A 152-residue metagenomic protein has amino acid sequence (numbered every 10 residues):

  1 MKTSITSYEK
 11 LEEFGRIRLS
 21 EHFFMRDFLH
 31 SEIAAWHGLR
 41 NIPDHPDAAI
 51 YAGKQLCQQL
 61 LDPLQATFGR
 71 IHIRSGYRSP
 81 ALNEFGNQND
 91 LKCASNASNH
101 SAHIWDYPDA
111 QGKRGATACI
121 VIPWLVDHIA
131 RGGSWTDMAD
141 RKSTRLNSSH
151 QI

Functional and structural regions predicted by a protein language model:
M1-L60, D140: Extracytoplasmic cell-surface/polysaccharide-interacting catalytic and binding patches
Q59-F68, R141, R145: Generic non-transmembrane alpha-helical segments
R70-G76, C119-V121, S148: A structural signal for short, well-ordered beta-strand segments and their strand-loop junctions that often border
H72-N89: Acidic helix-start/capping segments at beta-turn-to-alpha-helix junctions
R78-L82, L125, Q151: Short, solvent-exposed loop/turn segments at secondary-structure junctions
D90-G132: Acidic, His- and aromatic-enriched active-site or binding-groove loops in soluble protein domains that engage sugars
G133-S143: Short amphipathic alpha-helices in soluble, non-transmembrane regions that often serve as interface/regulatory elements
L146-I152: Single conserved hydrophobic/aromatic residue that forms the stacking wall/gate of nucleotide- or nucleobase-binding
